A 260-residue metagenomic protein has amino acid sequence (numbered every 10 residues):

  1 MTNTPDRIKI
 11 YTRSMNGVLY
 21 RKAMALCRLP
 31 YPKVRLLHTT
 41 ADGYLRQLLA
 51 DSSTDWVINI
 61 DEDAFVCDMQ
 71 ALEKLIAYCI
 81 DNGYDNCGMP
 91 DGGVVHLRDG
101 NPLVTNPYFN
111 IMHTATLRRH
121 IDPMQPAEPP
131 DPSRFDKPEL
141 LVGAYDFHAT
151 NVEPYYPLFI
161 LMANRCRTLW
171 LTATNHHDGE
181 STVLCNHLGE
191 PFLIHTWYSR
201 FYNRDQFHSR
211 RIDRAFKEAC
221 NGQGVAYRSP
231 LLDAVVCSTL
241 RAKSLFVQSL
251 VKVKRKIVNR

Functional and structural regions predicted by a protein language model:
M1-W56, S249, V253: N-terminal anchoring/stem segment of glycosyltransferases
T12-N16, A64, T116: Short, flexible loop/turn elements at secondary-structure junctions
N16, P90-V94, T174-H177: Short beta-alpha junction loops
T54, N82-D85, C166-R167: Short, high-confidence coil segments that cap the C-terminus of an alpha-helix and link into the following beta-strand
D55-F65: Short beta-strand-to-loop acidic/aromatic patch adjacent to the donor-nucleotide binding site
N59, N86-P90, I111, T168-A173: A structural signal for short, well-ordered beta-strand segments and their strand-loop junctions that often border
F65, M69-I160: Conserved catalytic core of nucleotide-sugar-dependent glycosyltransferases
K137-R260: C-terminal catalytic/acceptor-binding lobe
